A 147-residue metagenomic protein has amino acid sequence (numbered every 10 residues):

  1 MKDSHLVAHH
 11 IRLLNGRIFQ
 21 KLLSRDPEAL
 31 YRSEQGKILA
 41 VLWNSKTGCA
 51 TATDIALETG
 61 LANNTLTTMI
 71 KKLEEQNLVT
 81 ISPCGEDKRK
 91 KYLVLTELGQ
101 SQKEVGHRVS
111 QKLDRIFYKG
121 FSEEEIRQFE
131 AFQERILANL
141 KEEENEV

Functional and structural regions predicted by a protein language model:
M1, E124-V147: C-terminal regulatory/oligomerization modules of transcriptional regulators
M1-A29: N-terminal leader segment of winged-helix/HTH proteins
N15-L22, L42, G106, I136 (+1 more regions): Hydrophobic recognition helices of helix-based DNA-binding modules
F19-T65: N-terminal helix-turn-helix DNA-binding core of bacterial DNA-binding proteins
A52, I70-K71: Short, hydrophobic-biased segments on the C-terminal half of alpha helices that form "recognition helices"
K71-Q128: Charged, amphipathic alpha-helical coiled-coil/dimerization segments
